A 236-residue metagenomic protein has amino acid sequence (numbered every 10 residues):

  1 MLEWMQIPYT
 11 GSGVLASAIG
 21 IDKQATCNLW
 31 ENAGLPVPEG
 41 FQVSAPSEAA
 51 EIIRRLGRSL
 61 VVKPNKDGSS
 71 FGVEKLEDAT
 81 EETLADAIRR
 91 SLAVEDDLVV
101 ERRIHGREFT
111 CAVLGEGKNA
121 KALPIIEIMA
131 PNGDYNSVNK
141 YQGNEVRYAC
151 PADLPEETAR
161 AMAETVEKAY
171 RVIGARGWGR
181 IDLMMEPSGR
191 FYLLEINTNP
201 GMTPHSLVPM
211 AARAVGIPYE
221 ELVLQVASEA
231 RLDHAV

Functional and structural regions predicted by a protein language model:
M1-T10: A short, gly/pro- and small-residue-rich
P8-Y9, V37, L60, Y219: Hydrophobic beta-strand scaffold residues
S12-A16: A short, structured active-site edge motif that brings together acidic residues
S17-G106: Active-site nucleotide/adenylate-binding loops and adjacent lid/helix of ATP-dependent enzymes
E31-G34, P155-V236: ATP-dependent carboxylate activation and anion-phosphoryl transfer catalytic cores that bind Mg-ATP to form
E81-E164, M185-Y192: Phosphate-binding site of ATP-dependent enzymes
